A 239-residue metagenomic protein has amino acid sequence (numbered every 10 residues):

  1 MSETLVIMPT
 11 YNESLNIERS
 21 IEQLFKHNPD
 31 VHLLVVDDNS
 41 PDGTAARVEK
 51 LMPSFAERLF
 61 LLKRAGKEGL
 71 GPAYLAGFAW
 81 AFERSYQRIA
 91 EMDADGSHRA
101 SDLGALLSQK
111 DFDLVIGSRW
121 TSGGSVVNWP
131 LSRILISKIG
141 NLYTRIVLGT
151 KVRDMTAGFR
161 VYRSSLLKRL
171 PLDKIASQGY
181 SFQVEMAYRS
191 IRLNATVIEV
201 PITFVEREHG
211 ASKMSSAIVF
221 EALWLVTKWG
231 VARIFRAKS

Functional and structural regions predicted by a protein language model:
M1-E3, R19, K26, L142 (+2 more regions): Hydrophobic helical membrane-anchoring modules
S2-T4, F25-V35, G43, E57-L59: Short loop->beta transition adjacent to catalytic acidic/histidine clusters or analogous donor-positioning motifs
T4-E13, S20, H27, V36: A conserved hydrophobic helix/loop-capping motif in glycosyltransferases and polysaccharide synthases
M8, D30-S40, L62-K63, M92: Short beta-strand/loop segment that forms part of the nucleotide-sugar
L15-R19, D42-L51, S101: Acidic helix N-cap motif at the loop->helix transition within catalytic regions of sugar-transfer enzymes
D37-A46, G66, G96: A conserved acidic beta->alpha catalytic loop
L62-E83, R88, A100-Y180, R207-A222: Acceptor/aglycone-binding surface of glycosyltransferases and processive sugar-polymer synthases
